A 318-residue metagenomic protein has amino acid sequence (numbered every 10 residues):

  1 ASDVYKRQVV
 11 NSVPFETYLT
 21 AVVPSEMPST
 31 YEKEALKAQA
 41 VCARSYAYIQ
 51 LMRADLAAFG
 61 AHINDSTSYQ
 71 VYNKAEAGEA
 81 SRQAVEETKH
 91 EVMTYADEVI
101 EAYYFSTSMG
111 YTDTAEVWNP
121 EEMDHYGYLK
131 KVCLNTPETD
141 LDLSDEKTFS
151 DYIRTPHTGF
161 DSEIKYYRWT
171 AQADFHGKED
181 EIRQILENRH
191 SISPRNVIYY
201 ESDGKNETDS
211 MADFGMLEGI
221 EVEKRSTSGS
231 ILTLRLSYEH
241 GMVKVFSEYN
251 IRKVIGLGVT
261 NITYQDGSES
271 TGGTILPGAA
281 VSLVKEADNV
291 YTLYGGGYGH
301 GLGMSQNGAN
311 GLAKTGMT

Functional and structural regions predicted by a protein language model:
S2-T318: Conserved, single-site charged/polar hotspot
